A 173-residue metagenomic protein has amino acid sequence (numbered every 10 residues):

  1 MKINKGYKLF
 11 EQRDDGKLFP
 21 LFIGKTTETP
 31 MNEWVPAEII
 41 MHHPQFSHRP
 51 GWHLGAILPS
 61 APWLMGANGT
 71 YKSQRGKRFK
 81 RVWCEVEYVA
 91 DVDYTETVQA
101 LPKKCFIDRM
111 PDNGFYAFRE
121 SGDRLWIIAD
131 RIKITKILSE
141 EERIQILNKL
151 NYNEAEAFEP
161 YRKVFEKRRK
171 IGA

Functional and structural regions predicted by a protein language model:
K2-A37, A61-L64, N68-A173: Active-site and NAD+-binding cores of ADP-ribose-processing enzymes
M41-G69: Extended catalytic/binding region for NAD+/ADP-ribose chemistry, centered on the ART fold
